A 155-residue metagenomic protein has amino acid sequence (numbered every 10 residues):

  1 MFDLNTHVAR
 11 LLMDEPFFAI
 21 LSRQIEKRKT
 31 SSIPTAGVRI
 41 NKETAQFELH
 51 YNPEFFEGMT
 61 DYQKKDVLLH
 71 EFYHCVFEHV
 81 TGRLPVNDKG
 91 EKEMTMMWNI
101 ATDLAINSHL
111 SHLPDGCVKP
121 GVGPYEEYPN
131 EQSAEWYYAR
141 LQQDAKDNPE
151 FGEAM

Functional and structural regions predicted by a protein language model:
M1-D66, F72-M155: Short, functionally important secondary-structure microenvironments
